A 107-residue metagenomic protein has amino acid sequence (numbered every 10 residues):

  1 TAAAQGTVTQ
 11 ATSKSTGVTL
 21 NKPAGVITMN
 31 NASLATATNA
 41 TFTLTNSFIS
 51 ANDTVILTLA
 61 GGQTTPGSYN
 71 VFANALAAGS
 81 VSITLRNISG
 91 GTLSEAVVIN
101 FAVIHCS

Functional and structural regions predicted by a protein language model:
T1-A51, A75-S107: Extracellular receptor-binding modules and their adjoining Ser/Thr/Gly/Asp/Asn-rich linkers
D53-T64: Terminal beta-strand-rich extracellular "head" domains that mediate receptor/glycan or other ligand binding
Q63-L76: Surface patches in mature domains of proteins
